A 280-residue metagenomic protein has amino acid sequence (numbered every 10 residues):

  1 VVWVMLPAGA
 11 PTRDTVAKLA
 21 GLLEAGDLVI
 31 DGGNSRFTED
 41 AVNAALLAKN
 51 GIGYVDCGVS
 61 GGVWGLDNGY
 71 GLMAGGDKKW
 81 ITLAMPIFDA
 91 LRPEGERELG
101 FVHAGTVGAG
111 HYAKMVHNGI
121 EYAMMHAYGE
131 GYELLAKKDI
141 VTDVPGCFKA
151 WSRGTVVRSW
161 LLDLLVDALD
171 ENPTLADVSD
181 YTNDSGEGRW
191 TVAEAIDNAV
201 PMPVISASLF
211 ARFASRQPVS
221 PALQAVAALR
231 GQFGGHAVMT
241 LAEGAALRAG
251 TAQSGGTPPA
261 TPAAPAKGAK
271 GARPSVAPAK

Functional and structural regions predicted by a protein language model:
V1-K18: Glycine/threonine-rich flexible loop motifs
W3, W64, F101, W151 (+3 more regions): Tryptophan-centered motif/residue detector
R13-A17, I30, S35-L135, T257 (+1 more regions): Rossmann-fold dinucleotide-binding core
L22-L23: A generic alpha-to-beta junction signature in SAM-dependent methyltransferases
G69, M73-G75, L83, E96-F101 (+1 more regions): Helical "substrate-binding/catalytic lid" subdomain of Rossmann-like NAD(P)-dependent dehydrogenases/reductases
D89-P93, G231, G235, M239-P258 (+1 more regions): ATP-dependent carboxylate/acyl-activation modules
